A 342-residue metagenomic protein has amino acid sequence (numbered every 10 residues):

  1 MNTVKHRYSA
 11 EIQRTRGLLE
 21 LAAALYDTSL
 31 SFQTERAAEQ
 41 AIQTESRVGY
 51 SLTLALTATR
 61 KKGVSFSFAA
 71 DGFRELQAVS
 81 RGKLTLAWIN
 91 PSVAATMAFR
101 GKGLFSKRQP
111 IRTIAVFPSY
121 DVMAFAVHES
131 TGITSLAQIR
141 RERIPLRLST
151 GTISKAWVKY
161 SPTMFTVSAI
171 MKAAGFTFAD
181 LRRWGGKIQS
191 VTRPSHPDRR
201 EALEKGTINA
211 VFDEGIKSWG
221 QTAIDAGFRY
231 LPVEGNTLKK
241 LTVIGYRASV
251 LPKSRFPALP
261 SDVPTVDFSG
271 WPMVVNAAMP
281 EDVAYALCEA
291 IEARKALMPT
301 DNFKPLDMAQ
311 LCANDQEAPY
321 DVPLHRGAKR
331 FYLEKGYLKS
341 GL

Functional and structural regions predicted by a protein language model:
K5-T57, K62-V64, D121-E201, P299 (+3 more regions): Bilobed "Venus flytrap"/periplasmic-binding protein-like clamshell domains and structurally analogous long
S29, Q33, K83, A95 (+9 more regions): Sec/Tat-exported extracytoplasmic proteins
G49-R60, S65-K107, P197-A202, E214-D225: Pocket-flanking alpha-helical
T85-I89, A124-A126, R147-T150, N209-D213: Structural recognition of the beta-strand scaffold that forms the well-ordered cores of secreted hydrolase catalytic
P91-V93, G101-K102, T131, G175-A278: Pocket-lining segment of extracytoplasmic ligand-binding domains
S106-M123, F256-T265: A structural signal for short loop-to-beta-strand junctions that line the ligand-binding cleft of periplasmic/secreted
F117-E129, F268-M273: Periplasmic solute-binding protein
A258, D262-L342: Segments of small-molecule ligand-sensing domains
